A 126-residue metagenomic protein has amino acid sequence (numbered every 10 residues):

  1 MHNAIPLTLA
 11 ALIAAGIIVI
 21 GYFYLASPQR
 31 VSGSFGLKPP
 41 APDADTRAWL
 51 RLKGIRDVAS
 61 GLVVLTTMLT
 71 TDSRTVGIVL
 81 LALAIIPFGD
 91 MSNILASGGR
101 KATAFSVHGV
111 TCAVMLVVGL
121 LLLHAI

Functional and structural regions predicted by a protein language model:
P6-I13, K53, S60, V79-L83 (+2 more regions): Hydrophobic alpha-helical transmembrane segments of polytopic
L7-A26: N-terminal signal-anchor transmembrane alpha helix
V19, D45-M68, A82-I85, G89: Core segments of alpha-helical transmembrane spans in multipass integral membrane proteins
A26-T46: Cytosolic, membrane-interface loops and tails of multi-pass inner-membrane proteins
V64, M115-I126: Hydrophobic alpha-helical transmembrane segments in multi-pass integral membrane proteins
V64-L81, L95-G98: Juxtamembrane helix-break-helix junctions at the cytosolic face of small multi-pass alpha-helical membrane proteins
T70, G89-F105, L123-I126: Membrane-helix boundary connector in multi-pass membrane proteins
I78-M91, A113-V117: Hydrophobic alpha-helical membrane segments
